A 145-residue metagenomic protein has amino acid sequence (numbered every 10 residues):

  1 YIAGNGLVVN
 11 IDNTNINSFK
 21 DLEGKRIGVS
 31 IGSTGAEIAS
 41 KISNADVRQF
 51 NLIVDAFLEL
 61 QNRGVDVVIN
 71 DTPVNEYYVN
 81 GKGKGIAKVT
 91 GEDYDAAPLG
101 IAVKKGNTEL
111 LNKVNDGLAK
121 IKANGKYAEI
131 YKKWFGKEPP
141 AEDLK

Functional and structural regions predicted by a protein language model:
Y1-V9, E76-A119, K137-K145: Periplasmic-binding protein-like
V9-I27: Flexible hinge/capping segments at coil-to-helix
N10-I11, S30-S33, L52-I53, I69-V79 (+1 more regions): Beta->alpha turn/N-cap motifs
T14, I31-T34, R48-N62, D95-A97: Short helix-initiation/N-cap motifs at beta->coil->alpha
F19, G32-I53, V79-K84: Ligand-binding cleft/hinge of the Venus flytrap
K20-D21, K41-I42, V54-P73, G81: Short helices/loops that flank or line small-molecule/ion binding pockets
R26, D66-V67, K88, G100: Short, Asp-centered acidic motifs that coordinate Mg2+ and/or phosphate in catalytic or ligand-binding sites
G35-E37, L118-W134: Periplasmic-binding protein-like
